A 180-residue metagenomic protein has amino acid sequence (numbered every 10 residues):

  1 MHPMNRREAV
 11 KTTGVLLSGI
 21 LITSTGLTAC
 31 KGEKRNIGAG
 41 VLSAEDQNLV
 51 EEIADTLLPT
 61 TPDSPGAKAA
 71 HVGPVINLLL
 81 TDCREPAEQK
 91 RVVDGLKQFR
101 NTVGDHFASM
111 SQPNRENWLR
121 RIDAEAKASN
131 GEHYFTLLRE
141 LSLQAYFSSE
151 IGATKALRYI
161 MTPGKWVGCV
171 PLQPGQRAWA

Functional and structural regions predicted by a protein language model:
M1-I20: N-terminal secretory signal peptides and thylakoid transit peptides that target proteins across membranes
P3-M4, E8, S24-L57: C-terminal segment of N-terminal export signals and the immediately downstream linker at the start of the mature
L17, L21-S24, T61, A126 (+1 more regions): A generic secondary-structure signal for well-formed alpha-helical elements
I22, L27, K31, S109-E116: Compositionally biased, low-hydrophobicity segments enriched in charged and small polar residues
G40-V41, T56-H71: Long, well-ordered alpha/beta core segments of mature domains
L42-D46, K68, N130: Secondary-structure capping and boundary motifs in well-ordered enzyme cores
E52, S64, H71-A180: Mature-region segments of soluble proteins
